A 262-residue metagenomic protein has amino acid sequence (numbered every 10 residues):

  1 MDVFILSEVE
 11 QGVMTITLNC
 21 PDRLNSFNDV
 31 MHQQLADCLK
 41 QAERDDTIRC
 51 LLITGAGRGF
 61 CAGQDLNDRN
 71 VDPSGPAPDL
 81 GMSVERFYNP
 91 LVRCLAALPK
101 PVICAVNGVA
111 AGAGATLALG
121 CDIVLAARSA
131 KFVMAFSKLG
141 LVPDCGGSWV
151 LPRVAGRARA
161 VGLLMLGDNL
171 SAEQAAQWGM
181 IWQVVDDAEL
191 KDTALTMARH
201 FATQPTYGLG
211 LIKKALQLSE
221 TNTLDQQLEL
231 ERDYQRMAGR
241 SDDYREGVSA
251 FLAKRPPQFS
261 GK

Functional and structural regions predicted by a protein language model:
M1-A56, R93: Conserved CoA-thioester-binding segment of acyl-CoA-metabolizing enzymes
M1-D2, S249-K262: Terminal low-complexity tails and localization/encapsulation signals of metabolic enzymes
M31-Q34, F87, L117, L190 (+1 more regions): Hydrophobic alpha-helical membrane-association signature
R49, T206-K213, P257-K262: C-terminal capping/lid region of NAD(P)-dependent oxidoreductase domains
G55-C94, A110, T223: Glycine- (often His-adjacent) and acidic-residue-rich active-site loop that binds/positions the CoA thioester
R93-L209, R236-S241, E246-S249, A253-R255: Crotonase-fold acyl-CoA enzyme core
L216-N222: Short, charged, surface-exposed hinge/linker loops at domain edges that act as mobile lids or interdomain connectors
